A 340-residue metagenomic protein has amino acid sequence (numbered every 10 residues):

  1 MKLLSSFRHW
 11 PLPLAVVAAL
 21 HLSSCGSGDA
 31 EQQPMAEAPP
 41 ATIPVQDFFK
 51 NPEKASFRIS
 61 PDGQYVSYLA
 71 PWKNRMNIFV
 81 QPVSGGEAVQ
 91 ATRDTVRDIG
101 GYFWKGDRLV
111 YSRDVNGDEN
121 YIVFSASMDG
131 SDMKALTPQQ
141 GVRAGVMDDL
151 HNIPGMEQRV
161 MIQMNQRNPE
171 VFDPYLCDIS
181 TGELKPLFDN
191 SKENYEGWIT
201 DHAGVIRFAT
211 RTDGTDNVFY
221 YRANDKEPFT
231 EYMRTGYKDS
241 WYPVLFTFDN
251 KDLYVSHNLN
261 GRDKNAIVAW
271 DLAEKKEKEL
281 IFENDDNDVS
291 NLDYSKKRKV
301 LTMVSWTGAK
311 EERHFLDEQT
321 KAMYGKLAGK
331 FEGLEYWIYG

Functional and structural regions predicted by a protein language model:
K2-L12: Bacterial N-terminal signal peptides that target proteins for export
H21-S24: C-terminal motif of bacterial Sec signal peptides marking the signal peptidase cleavage site
G26, F49-A55, P61, K73-I78 (+2 more regions): Peripheral, non-catalytic segments that deliver or gate enzyme domains
G26-Q33: Bacterial lipoprotein signal-peptidase II cleavage site
P34-P39, G155-E157: Short, positively charged
A36-P52, I59-S60, V66: An edge-strand/N-cap motif at the start of beta-rich repeat modules
Y68-T92: Beta-propeller domains
